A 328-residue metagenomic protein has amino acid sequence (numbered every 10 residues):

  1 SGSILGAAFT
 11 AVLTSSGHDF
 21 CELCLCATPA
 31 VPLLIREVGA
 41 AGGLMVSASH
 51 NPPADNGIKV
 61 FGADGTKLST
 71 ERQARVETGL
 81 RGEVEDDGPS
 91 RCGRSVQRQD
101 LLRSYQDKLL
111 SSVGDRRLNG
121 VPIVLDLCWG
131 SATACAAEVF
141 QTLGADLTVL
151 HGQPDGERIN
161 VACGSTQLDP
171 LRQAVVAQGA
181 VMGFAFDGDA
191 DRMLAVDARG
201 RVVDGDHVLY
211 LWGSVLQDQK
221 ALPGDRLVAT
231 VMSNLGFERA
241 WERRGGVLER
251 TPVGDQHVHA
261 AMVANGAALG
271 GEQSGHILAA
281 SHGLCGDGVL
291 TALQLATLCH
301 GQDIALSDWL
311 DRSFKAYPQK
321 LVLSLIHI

Functional and structural regions predicted by a protein language model:
S1-D55, E138-V196: N-terminal small/polar loop signature for handling phosphorylated ligands or for N-terminal nucleophile
G2-A7, Q73, T133-A137, E238: Short, surface-exposed alpha-helical segments at coil->helix boundaries
T14-H18, R116-P122, D218-D225, E242-R244: Short, surface-exposed connector motifs at secondary-structure boundaries
F20-P29, V202-G205, T230, T251-P252: Active-site nucleophile and cofactor-binding loops and adjacent substrate-binding regions of central metabolic enzymes
P53-A54, V60-S69, A74, T78 (+2 more regions): Replace "Mg2+/Mn2+-dependent" with "divalent metal-dependent
N56-Q178: Gly/Ser/Thr-enriched, mixed-charge loops and adjacent short helices that form phosphate/oxyanion-binding elements
V181-M182, L222-I326: Phosphate-binding and adjacent anionic-ligand microenvironments
